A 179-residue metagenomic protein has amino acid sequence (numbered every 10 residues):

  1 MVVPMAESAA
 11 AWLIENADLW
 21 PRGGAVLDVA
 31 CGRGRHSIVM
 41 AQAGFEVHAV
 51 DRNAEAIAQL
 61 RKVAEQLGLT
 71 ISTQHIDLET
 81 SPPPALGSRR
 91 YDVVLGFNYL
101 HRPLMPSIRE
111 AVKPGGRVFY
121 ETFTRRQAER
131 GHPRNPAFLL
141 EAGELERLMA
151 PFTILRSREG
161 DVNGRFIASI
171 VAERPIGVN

Functional and structural regions predicted by a protein language model:
M1-P21: S-adenosyl-L-methionine
G23-G32: Conserved class I S-adenosyl-L-methionine
E46-D51: Conserved SAM-binding motif I beta-strand of class I
N53-E55: Conserved SAM/SAH-binding beta-strand->alpha-helix loop
L67-T80: Conserved SAM-binding strand-loop segment of SAM-dependent methyltransferases
P84-V93: A short acidic, Gly/Pro-enriched loop at the edge of an enzyme's catalytic core that lines a small-molecule cofactor
G116-F123: Conserved beta-strand signature within the Rossmann-like core of class I S-adenosyl-L-methionine
G160-N179: Core SAM-dependent methyltransferase catalytic element
